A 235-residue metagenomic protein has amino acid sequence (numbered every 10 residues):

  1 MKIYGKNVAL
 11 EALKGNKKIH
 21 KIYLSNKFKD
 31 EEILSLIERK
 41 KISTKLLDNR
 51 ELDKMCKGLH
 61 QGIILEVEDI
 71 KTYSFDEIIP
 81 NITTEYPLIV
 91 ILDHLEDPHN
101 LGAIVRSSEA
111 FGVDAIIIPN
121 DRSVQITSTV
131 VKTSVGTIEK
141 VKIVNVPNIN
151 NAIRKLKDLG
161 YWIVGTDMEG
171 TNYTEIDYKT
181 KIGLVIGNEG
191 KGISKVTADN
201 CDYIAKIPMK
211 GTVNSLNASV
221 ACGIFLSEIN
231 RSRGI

Functional and structural regions predicted by a protein language model:
M1-P80: N-terminal positively charged helical leader segments and presequences
L10, G15-N16, K132-V135, A198-I235: Structured adenosyl-cofactor binding patch, chiefly the S-adenosyl-L-methionine
K29, S123-T129, K191-T197: Short, glycine/polar-rich helix-capping loops at beta-to-alpha or helix-loop-helix junctions that flank or form
I42, I82-T171: RNA substrate-binding interface of SAM-dependent RNA methyltransferases
D48, D93, P119-N120, V141 (+3 more regions): Short beta->alpha connector loops at strand-helix junctions that form conserved, small/polar/Pro-enriched
R50-M55, T72-Y73, I149-I153, T171-Y173 (+1 more regions): A short acidic, often aromatic-flanked loop/helix-cap motif at beta-alpha or helix-coil junctions that lines enzyme
V164-N217: Active-site/ligand-binding-proximal alpha/beta "capping" segment
